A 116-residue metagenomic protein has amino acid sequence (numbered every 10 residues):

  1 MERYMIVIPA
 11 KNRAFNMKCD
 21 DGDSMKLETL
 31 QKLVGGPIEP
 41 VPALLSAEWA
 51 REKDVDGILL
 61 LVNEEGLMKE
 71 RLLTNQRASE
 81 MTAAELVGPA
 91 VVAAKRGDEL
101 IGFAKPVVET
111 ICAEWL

Functional and structural regions predicted by a protein language model:
M1-L116: Short beta-rich binding modules
